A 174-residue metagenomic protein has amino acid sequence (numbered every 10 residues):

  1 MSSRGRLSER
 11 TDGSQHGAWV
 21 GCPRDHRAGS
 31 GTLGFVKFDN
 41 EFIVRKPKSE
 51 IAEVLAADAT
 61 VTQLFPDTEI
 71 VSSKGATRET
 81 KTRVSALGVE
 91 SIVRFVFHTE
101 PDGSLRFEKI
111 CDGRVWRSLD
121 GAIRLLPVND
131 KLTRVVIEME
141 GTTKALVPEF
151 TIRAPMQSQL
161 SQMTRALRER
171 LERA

Functional and structural regions predicted by a protein language model:
D12, D25-H26: Intrinsic-disorder-associated, low-complexity terminal segments enriched in Asp/Asn/His/Tyr and depleted of Lys/Arg
G29-T77: Hydrophobic ligand-binding cavity/cleft-lining segments
N40, T68, I92-H98, L119-P127: Hydrophobic/aromatic beta-strand elements that line small-molecule binding cavities or substrate pockets in beta-rich
K48, S73, H98-D102, R124-R134: A short, structured loop/turn motif at beta-sheet edges
T62-R114, R165-A174: Glycine-rich portal/gate segments that line the openings of hydrophobic small-molecule binding cavities
I110-Q162, E169: Beta-strand/loop substructures that line and gate deep hydrophobic ligand-binding cavities in soluble
